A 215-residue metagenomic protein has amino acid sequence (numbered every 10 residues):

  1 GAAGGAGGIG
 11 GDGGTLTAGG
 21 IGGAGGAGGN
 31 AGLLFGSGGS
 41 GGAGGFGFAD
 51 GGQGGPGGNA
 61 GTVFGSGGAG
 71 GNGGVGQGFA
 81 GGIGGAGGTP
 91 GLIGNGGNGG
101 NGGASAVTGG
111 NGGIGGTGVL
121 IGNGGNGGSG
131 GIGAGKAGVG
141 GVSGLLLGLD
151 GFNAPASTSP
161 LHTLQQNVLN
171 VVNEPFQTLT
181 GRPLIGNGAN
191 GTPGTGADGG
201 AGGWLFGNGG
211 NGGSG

Functional and structural regions predicted by a protein language model:
G1-A154, T163, I185-G215: Collagen triple-helix signature
P155-G191: Extended, small-residue-rich solenoid/repeat segments and analogous flexible loops that form exposed scaffolds
